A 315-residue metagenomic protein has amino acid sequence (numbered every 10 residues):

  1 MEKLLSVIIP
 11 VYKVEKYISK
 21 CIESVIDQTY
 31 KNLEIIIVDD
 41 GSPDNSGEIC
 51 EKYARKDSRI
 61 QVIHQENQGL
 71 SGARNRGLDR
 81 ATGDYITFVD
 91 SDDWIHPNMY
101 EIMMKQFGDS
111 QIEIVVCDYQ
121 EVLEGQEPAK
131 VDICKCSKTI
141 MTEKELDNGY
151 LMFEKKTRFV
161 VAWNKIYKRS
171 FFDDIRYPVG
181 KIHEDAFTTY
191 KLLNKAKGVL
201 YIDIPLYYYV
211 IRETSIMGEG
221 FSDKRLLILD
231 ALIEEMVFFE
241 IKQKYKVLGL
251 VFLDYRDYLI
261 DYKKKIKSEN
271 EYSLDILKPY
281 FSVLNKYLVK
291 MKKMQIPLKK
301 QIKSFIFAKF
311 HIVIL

Functional and structural regions predicted by a protein language model:
M1-I26: N-proximal low-complexity "stem/linker" segments adjacent to membrane-targeting elements
S19, L33, D44-K52, H64 (+2 more regions): Acidic helix N-cap motif at the loop->helix transition within catalytic regions of sugar-transfer enzymes
S24, K31, D39-E48, E66 (+1 more regions): A conserved acidic beta->alpha catalytic loop
E66-A73, L78-A81, K181-I182: A short, glycine-/small-residue-rich helix N-cap motif at loop->alpha-helix starts within glycosyltransferase
L70, S91-V199, T214-D223: Donor-binding/catalytic cores of nucleotide-activated saccharide and glycerol-phosphate transferases/polymerases
I86: Short aromatic/hydrophobic "clamp" motif used to bind/position activated sugar donors
L206-R212, E219-Y245, Y258-Y287: Catalytic core of nucleotide-sugar-dependent glycosyltransferases
I266-L315: Membrane-interface aromatic/basic loop that binds lipid-linked glycans or pyrophosphate carriers, typified by
